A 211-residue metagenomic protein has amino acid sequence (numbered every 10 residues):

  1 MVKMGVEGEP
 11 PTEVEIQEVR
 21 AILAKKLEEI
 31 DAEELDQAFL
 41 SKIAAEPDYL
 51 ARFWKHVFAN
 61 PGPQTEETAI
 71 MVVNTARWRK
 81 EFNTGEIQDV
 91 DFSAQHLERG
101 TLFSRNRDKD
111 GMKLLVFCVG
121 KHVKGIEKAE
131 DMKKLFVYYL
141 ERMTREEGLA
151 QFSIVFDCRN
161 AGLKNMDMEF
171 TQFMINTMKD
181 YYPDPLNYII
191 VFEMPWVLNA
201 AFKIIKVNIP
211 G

Functional and structural regions predicted by a protein language model:
M1-D184, Y188-V191, V197-G211: SEC14/CRAL-TRIO lipid-binding/transfer domains and related phosphoinositide-recognition modules that form deep
